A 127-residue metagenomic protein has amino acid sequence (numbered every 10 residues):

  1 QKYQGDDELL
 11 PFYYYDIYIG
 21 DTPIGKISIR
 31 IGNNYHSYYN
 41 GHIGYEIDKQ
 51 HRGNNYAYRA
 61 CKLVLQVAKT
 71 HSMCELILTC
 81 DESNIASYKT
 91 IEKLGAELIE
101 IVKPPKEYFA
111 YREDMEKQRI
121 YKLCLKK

Functional and structural regions predicted by a protein language model:
Y3, L9-K127: Acyl-donor (CoA/ACP) binding surface of acyl/acetyltransferases
